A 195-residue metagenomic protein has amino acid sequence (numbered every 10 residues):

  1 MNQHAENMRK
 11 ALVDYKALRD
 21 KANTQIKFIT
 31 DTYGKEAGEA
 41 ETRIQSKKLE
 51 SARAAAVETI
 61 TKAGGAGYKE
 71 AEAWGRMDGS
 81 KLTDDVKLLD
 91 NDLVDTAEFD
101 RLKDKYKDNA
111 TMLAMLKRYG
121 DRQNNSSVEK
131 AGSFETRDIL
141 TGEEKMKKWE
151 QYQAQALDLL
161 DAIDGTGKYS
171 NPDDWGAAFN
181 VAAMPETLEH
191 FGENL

Functional and structural regions predicted by a protein language model:
M1-A40: Short, charged, low-complexity amphipathic alpha-helix
M1-E6, E39-T136: Long, charge-patterned amphipathic interaction tracts in eukaryotic proteins
N2, E6-R9, E36, A40-R43 (+5 more regions): Register-specific recognition of a single heptad position within extended alpha-helical repeats
M8, L12-Y15, R19-A22, L49-R53 (+5 more regions): Long amphipathic alpha-helices with heptad-repeat character, especially coiled-coil-forming segments used
L18, Q25, I29-T32, E36 (+5 more regions): Hydrophobic stripe of amphipathic alpha-helices that form coiled-coil interfaces
K27-E41, T111-M112, I139, T166-P172: Charged, low-complexity interaction regions
F134-D138, G142-L195: C-terminal modules of long, charged coiled-coil scaffolds in eukaryotic assembly complexes
